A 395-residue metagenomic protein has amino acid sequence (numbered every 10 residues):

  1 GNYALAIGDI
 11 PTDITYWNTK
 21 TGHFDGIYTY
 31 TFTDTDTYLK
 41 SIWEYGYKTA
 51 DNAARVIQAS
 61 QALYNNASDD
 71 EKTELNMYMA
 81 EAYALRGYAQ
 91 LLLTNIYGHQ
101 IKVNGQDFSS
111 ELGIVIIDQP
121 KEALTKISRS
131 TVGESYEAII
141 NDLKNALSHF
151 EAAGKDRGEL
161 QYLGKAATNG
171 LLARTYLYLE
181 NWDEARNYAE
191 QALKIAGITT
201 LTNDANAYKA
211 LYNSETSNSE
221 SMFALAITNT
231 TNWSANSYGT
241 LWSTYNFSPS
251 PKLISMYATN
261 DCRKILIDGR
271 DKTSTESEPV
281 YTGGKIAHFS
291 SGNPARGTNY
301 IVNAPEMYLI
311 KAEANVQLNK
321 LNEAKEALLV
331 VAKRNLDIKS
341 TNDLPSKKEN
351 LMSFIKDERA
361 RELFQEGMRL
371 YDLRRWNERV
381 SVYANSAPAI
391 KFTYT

Functional and structural regions predicted by a protein language model:
G1-D9, A210: Acidic, glycine-rich segments characteristic of secretory precursors and extracytoplasmic regions
G22-Y97, S130, L147-E151, G292-N299 (+3 more regions): Conserved, well-structured interaction surfaces
A50-A53, Y136, L143, A189 (+2 more regions): Inward-facing hydrophobic residues that define packing positions of alpha-helical scaffold repeats
N66-T73, I96-E137, N141: Short coil/linker segments at helix-helix boundaries
E184-P305, D337-N342, K348, M352-F354 (+1 more regions): Hydrophobic-face positions in mid-chain alpha helices that act as interaction patches
